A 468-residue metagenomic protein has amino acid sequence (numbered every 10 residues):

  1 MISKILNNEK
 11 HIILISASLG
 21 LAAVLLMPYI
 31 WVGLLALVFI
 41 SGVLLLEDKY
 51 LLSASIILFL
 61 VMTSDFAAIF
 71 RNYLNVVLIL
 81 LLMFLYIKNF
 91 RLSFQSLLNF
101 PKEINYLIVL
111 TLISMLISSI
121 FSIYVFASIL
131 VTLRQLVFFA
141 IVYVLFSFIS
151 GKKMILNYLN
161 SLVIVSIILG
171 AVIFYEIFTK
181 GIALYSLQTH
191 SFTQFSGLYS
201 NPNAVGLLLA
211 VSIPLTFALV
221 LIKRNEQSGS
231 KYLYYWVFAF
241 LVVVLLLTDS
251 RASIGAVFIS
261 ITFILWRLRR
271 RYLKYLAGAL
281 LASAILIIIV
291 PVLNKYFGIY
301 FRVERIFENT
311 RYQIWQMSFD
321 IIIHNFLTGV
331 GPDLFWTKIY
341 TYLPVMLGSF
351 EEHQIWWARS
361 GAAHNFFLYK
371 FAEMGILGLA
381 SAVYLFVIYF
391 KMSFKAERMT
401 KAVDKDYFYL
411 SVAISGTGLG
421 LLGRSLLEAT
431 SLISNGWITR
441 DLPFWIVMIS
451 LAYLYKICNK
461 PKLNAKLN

Functional and structural regions predicted by a protein language model:
M1-L116, K153-N160, V220-K231, A402 (+1 more regions): Transmembrane signal-anchor hairpin modules in multi-pass inner-membrane enzymes, especially those that act on
A17-L21, A36-G42, L112-S119, V137-A140 (+5 more regions): Alpha-helical transmembrane segments of multi-pass inner-membrane proteins
S18, L273, L410-N468: Transmembrane alpha-helices of multi-pass inner-membrane enzymes
F66-A68, S191-N203: Short aromatic-rich membrane-water interface segments that cap or initiate transmembrane helices in multi-pass membrane
V77-L80, E103-M115, V125-S147, N160-S166: Aromatic-anchored transmembrane helix interface
N160, V220, R224, W266 (+3 more regions): Hydrophobic transmembrane alpha-helices and their immediate junctions
A171, Y175-K180, L247-T248, L265-F307 (+2 more regions): A membrane-periplasm/extracellular boundary helix in multi-pass inner-membrane enzymes that assemble envelope glycans
A183, F301-Q316, G331-M374: Long extracytoplasmic/lumenal interhelical loops at the membrane interface of multi-pass membrane proteins
